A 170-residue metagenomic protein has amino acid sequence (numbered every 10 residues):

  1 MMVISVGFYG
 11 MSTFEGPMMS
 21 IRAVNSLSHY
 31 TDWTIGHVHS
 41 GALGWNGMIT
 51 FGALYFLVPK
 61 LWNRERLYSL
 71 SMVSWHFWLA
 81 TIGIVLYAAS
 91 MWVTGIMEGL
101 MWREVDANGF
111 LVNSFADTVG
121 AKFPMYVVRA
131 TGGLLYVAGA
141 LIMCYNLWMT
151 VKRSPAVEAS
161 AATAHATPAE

Functional and structural regions predicted by a protein language model:
M1-A23, I35-W62, S69-T118, P124-P155: Hydrophobic cores of alpha-helical transmembrane segments in multi-pass integral membrane proteins
S28-I35: Non-cytosolic membrane-interface motifs at loop->transmembrane helix junctions
P155-E170: Short, highly charged, low-complexity non-transmembrane loops/tails of multi-pass membrane proteins
